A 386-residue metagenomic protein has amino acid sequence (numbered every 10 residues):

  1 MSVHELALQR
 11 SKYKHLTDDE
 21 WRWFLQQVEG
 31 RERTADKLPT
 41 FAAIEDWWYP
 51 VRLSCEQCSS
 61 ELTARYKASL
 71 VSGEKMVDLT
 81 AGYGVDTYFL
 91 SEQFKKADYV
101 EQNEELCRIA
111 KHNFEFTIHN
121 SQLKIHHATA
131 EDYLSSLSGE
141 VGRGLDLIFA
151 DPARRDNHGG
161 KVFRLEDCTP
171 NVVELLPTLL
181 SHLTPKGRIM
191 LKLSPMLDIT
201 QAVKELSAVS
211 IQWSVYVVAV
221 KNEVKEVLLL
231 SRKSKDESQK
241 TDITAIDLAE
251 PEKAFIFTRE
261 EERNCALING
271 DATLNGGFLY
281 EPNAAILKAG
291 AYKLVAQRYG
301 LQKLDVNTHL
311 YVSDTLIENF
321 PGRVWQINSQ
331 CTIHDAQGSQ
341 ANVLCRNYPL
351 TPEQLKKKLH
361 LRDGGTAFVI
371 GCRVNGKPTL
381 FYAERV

Functional and structural regions predicted by a protein language model:
M1-V386: SAM-dependent transferase fold signal centered on methyltransferase-like domains, encompassing both Class I
